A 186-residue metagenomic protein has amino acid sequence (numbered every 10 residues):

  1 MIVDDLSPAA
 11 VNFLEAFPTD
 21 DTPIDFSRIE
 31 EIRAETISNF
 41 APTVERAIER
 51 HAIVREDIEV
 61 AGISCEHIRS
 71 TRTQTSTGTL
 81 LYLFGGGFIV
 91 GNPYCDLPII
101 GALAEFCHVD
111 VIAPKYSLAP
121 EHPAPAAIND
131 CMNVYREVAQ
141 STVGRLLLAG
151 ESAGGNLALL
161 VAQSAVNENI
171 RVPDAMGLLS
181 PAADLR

Functional and structural regions predicted by a protein language model:
M1-T73: A glycine/proline-hinged amphipathic helix-loop "lid/cap" segment that gates access to hydrophobic ligand pockets
I2, P23-I24, V54-E56, V60-R186: Alpha/beta-hydrolase superfamily serine-hydrolase fold, recognizing
